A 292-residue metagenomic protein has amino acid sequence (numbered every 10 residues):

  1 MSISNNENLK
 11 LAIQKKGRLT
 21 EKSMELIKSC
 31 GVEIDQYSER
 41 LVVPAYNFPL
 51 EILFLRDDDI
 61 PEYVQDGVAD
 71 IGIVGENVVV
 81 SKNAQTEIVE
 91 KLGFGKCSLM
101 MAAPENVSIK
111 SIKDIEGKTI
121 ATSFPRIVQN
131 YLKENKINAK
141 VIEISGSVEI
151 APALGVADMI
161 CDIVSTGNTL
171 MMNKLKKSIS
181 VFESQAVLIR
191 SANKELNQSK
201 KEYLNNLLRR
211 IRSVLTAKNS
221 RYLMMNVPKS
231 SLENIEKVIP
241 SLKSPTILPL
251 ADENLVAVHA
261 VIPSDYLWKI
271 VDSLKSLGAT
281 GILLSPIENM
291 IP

Functional and structural regions predicted by a protein language model:
S2-P49, E76-E87, L92-G93, E105-P292: Small-molecule-sensing regulatory modules
P49-V68: Short, structured active-site "lid" loops
E62, S98-A102: Signature of uroporphyrinogen-III synthase
V68-E76: Active-site cofactor/substrate anionic-group-binding motifs, chiefly glycine- and Lys/Arg-rich phosphate-binding loops
G72, E90-G95, L99: Portal/gating segments that form or line small-molecule/metal binding sites
